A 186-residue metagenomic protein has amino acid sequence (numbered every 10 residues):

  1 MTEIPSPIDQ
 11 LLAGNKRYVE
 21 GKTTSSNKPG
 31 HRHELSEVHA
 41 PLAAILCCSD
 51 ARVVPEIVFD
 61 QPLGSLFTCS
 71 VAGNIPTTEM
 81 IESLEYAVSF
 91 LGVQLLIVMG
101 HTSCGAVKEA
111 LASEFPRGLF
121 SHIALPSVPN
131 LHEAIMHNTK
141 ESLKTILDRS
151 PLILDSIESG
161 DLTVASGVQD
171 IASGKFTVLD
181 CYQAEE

Functional and structural regions predicted by a protein language model:
M1-V38, G64, G73-L91, A106-E186: Divalent-metal-activated hydrolytic enzyme cores
V38-P41, A51-R52: Short, flexible loop/turn motifs enriched in small residues
A40-A43, Q94: Short, surface-exposed beta-edge/turn micro-motifs
L46-C48, S70, I97-H101, A165-D170: Short beta-strand segments
C47-V53, A72-I75, H101, S113: Short glycine-enriched loops at secondary-structure junctions
R52-T68: Catalytic core of membrane glycerolipid acyltransferases/transacylases, capturing the structured, soluble-facing
M80, V93-T102: Ordered, amphipathic secondary-structure segments that act as subunit-interaction surfaces in large macromolecular
